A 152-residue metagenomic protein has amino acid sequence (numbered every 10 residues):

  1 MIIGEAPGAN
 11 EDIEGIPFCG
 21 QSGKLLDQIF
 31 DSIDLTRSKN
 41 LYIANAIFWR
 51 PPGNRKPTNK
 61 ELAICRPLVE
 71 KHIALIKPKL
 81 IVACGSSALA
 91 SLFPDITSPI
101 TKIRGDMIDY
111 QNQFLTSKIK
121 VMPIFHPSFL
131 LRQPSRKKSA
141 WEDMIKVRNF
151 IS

Functional and structural regions predicted by a protein language model:
M1-S152: A polyanion-binding, active-site-adjacent surface
